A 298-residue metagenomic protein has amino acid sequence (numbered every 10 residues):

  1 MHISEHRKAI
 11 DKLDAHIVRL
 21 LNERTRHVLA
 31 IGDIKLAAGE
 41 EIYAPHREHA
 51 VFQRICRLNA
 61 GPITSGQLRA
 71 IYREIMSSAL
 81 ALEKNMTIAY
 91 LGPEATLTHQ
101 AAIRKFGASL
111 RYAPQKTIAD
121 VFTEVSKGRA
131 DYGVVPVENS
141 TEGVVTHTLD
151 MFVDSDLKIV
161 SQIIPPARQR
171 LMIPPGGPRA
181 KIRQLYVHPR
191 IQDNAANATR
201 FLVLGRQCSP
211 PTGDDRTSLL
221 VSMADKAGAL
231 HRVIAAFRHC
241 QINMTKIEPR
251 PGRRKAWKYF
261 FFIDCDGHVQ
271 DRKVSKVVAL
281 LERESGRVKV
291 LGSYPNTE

Functional and structural regions predicted by a protein language model:
M1-E298: Domain-level signature for soluble enzymes in the chorismate/prephenate branch of the shikimate pathway
